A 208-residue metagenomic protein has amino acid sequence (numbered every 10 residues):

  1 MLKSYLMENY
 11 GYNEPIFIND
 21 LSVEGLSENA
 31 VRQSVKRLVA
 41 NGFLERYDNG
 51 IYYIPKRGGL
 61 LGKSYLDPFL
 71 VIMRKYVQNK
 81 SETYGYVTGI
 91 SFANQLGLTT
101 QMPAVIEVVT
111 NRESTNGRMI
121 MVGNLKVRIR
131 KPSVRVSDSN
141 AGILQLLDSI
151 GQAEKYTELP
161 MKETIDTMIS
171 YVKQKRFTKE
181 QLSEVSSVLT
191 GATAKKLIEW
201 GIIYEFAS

Functional and structural regions predicted by a protein language model:
M1-Y76: Short beta-edge/loop segments at beta->alpha junctions of small alpha/beta modules that act as binding/recognition
V31, T88-G89, G142: Amphipathic alpha-helical interface surfaces
Y47-I51, E82-N116, M121: Short gly/ser-rich loop at a beta-strand->alpha-helix junction or flexible surface loop bordering the NTP-binding
L60, N79, Y84: Ligand/cofactor pocket segment of small-molecule handling proteins
Y76-V77, S91: Positively charged, aromatic-accented nucleic-acid-binding surfaces
M121-K131: A short, charged helix-loop
P132-S208: Hydrophobic alpha-helical interaction segments
